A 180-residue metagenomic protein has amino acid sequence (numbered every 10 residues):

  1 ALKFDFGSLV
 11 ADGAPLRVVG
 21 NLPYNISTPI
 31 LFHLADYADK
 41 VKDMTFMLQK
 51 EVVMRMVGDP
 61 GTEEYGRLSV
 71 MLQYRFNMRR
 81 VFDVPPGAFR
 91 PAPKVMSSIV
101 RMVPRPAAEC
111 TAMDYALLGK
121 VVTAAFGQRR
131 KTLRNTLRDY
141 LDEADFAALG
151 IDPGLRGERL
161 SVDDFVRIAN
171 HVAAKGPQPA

Functional and structural regions predicted by a protein language model:
A1-T123, A147, R167, P177-A180: Catalytic cores of RNA-modifying enzymes
P104, V122-A180: C-terminal lobe and adjacent flexible extensions of AdoMet/dcAdoMet transferase-like proteins
